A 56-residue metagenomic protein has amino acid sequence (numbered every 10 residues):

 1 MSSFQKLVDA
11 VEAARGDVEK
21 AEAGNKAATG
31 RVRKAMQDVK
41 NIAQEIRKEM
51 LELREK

Functional and structural regions predicted by a protein language model:
M1-S2, E55: Short charge-dense sequence patches
S3, L7-A10, A35: Amphipathic alpha-helix face/heptad-repeat signature
K6, A27, N41: Residue-level recognition of oxygen-bearing side chains
K6-L7, Q44, K56: Short leucine-rich amphipathic alpha-helices used at interfaces
V11, R15-V18, E22, M36 (+2 more regions): A structural signal for well-ordered alpha-helices, especially hydrophobic packing surfaces of coiled-coils
E22, K26-G30: Short, surface-exposed loop/turn segments at secondary-structure junctions
T29-Q37: Short, charged, amphipathic alpha-helical segments
M50-K56: Membrane-interface helix-loop junctions in multi-pass transporters/channels
